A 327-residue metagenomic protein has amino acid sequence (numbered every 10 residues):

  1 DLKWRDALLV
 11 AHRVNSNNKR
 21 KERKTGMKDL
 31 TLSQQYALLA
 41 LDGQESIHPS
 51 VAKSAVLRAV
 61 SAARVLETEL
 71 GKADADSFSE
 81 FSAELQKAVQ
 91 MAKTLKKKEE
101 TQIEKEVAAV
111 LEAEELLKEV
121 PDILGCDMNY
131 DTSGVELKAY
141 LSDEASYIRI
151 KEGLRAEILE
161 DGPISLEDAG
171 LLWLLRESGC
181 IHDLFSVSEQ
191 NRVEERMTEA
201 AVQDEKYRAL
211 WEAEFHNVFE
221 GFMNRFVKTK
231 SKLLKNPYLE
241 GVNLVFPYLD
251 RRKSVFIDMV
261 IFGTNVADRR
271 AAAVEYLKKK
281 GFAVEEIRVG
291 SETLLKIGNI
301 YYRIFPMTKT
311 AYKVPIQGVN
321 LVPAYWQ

Functional and structural regions predicted by a protein language model:
D1-D29: Short, Lys/Arg-enriched N-terminal segments with co-localized hydrophobic residues within the first ~10-30 amino acids
R23-Q102, E106: Short, amphipathic alpha-helical interface elements at domain boundaries that mediate macromolecular binding
R64-V89, E104, K118-L159: Accessory beta->alpha helical hairpin/"wing" motif in late/C-terminal subdomains of nucleic-acid enzymes
S82, K296-Q327: Long, continuous compositionally biased terminal/linker segments
V110, V266-V284: Amphipathic alpha-helical segments
E115-L124, G281-S291: Short, well-structured beta-strand/strand-turn elements
Y140, E144, R149, G153-Y238: Short hydrophobic helical membrane-anchoring segments positioned at the boundary with long low-complexity
V227-G263, R270-A272: An N-terminal amphipathic alpha-helical segment
